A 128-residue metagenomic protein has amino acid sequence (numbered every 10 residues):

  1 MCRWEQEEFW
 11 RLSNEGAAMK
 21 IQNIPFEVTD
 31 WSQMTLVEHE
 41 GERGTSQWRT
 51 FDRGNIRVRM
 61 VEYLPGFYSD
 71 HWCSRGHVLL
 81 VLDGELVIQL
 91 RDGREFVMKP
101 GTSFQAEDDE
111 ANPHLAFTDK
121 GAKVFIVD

Functional and structural regions predicted by a protein language model:
C2, E7-R59: A short, N-terminal "cap"/entry segment at the start of jelly-roll beta-barrel domains of the cupin/DSBH fold
R57-C73, D108-D109: Conserved short histidine dyad/triad with adjacent acidic residue
Y68-S69, E85-Q89, S103: Short beta-strand segments in beta-sandwich/barrel cores
C73-I88: Short, conserved beta-strand element in jelly-roll/cupin
D92-D109: Short acidic-glycine-tyrosine-enriched beta hairpin
D108-D128: Ligand-binding loop in jelly-roll beta-barrel domains
